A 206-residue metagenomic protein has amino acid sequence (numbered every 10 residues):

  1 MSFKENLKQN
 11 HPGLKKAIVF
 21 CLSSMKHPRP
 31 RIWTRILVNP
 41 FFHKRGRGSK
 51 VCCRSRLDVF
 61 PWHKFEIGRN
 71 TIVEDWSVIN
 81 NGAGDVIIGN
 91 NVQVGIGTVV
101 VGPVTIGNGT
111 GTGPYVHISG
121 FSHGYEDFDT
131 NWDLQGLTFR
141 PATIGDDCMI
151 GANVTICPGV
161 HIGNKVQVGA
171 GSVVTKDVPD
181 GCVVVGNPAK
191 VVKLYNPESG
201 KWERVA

Functional and structural regions predicted by a protein language model:
M1-G48, G109, Y115, S122-F128 (+4 more regions): Terminal amphipathic alpha-helical/low-complexity segments used for targeting or macromolecular assembly
V38, C53-R54: Short secondary-structure capping/turn segments at boundaries of alpha-helices and beta-strands
R54-I67, I72-P158, N187, L194-R204: Flexible, glycine/small-residue-enriched loop-and-beta-strand segment within the central core of proteins
H161-V185, A189-V192: C-terminal/domain-terminus segments
